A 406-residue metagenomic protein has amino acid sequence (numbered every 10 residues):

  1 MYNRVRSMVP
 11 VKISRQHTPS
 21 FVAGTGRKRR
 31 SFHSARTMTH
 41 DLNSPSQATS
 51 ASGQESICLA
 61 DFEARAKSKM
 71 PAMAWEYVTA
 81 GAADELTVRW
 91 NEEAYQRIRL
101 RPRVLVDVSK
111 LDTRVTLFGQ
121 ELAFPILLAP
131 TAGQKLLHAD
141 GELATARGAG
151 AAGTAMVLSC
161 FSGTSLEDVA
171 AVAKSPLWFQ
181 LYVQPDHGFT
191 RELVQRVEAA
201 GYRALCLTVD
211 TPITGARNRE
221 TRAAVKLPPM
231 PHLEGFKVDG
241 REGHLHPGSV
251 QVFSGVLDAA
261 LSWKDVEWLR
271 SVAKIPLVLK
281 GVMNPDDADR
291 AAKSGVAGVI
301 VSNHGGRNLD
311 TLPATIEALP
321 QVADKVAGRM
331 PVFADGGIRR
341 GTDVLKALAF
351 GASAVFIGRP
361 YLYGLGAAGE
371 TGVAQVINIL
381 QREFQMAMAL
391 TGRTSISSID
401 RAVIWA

Functional and structural regions predicted by a protein language model:
Y2-S7, S14-R15, S20: Low-acidity, Ser/Thr- and Arg-rich intrinsically disordered low-complexity segments
T39-G119, R217, A224-L261, S397-I399 (+1 more regions): An N-cap/entry alpha-helix motif that binds or orients negatively charged groups
A80, Q134, H138, L158-F161 (+5 more regions): Glycine- and other small-residue-rich loops at beta-strand/loop junctions that grip anionic moieties
L122-L166: Glycine-rich active-site/cofactor-binding loop and its immediate structural neighborhood
L166-K174, A292: Acidic (Asp/Glu)-rich catalytic clusters
G188-A334, T342-K346, F350-S353, I357-R359 (+1 more regions): Alpha/beta enzyme core
T315-Q321, L365-F384: C-terminal helical cap(s) of enzyme catalytic domains, especially alpha/beta-barrels
E383-A406: Charged C-terminal helix
